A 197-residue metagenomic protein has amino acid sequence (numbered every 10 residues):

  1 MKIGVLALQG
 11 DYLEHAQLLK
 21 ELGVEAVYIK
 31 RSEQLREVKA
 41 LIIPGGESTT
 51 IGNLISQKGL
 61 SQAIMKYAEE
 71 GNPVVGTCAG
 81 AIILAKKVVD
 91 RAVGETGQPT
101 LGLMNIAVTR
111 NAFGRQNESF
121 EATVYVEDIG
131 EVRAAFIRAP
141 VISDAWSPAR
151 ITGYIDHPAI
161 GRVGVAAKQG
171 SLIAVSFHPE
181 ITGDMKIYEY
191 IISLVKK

Functional and structural regions predicted by a protein language model:
M1, E37-V38, E70-N72, Q98 (+3 more regions): Short coil/turn connectors at secondary-structure junctions
M1-Q57, Q62-E69, M185-K197: N-terminal beta1-alpha1 cap of cysteine-dependent amidohydrolase-like domains
L8, T77-A79, M104, R138 (+1 more regions): A secondary-structure boundary/capping signal
A26-V27, V74, L172: Hydrophobic anchor at the start of a short beta-strand that flanks the dinucleotide cofactor-binding loop
I43, G76, V175: Redox-cofactor binding/interface segments in oxidoreductases and associated redox assembly factors
S48-V124: Cysteine-nucleophile active-site neighborhood
R110-K197: Amide-donor transfer/coupling interface in amidating biosynthetic enzymes
